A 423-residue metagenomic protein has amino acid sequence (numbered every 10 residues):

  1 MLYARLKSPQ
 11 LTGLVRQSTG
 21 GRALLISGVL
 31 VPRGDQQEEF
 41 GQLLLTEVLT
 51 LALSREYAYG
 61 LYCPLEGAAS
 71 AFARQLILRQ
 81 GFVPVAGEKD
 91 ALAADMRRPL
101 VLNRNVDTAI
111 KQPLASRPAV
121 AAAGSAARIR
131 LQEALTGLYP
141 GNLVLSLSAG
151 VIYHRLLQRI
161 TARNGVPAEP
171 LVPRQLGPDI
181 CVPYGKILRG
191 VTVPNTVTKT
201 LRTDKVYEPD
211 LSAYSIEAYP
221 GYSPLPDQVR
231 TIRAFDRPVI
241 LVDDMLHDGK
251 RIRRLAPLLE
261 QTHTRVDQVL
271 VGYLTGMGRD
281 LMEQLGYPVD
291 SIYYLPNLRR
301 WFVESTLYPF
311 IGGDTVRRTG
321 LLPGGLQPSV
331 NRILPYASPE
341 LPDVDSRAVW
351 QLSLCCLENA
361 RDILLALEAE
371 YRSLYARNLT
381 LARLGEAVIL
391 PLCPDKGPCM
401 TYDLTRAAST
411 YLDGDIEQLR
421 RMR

Functional and structural regions predicted by a protein language model:
L2-Q17, R22-L30, T50, E56 (+3 more regions): PRPP-associated nucleotide enzymes
P32-L43, A68-S70, L246-D248: Conserved glycine-rich acetyl-CoA-binding loop
Q37-E38, A52-S54: Compositionally biased accessory segments in Actinobacterial proteins
L65: Conserved short loop/turn motifs at secondary-structure junctions
